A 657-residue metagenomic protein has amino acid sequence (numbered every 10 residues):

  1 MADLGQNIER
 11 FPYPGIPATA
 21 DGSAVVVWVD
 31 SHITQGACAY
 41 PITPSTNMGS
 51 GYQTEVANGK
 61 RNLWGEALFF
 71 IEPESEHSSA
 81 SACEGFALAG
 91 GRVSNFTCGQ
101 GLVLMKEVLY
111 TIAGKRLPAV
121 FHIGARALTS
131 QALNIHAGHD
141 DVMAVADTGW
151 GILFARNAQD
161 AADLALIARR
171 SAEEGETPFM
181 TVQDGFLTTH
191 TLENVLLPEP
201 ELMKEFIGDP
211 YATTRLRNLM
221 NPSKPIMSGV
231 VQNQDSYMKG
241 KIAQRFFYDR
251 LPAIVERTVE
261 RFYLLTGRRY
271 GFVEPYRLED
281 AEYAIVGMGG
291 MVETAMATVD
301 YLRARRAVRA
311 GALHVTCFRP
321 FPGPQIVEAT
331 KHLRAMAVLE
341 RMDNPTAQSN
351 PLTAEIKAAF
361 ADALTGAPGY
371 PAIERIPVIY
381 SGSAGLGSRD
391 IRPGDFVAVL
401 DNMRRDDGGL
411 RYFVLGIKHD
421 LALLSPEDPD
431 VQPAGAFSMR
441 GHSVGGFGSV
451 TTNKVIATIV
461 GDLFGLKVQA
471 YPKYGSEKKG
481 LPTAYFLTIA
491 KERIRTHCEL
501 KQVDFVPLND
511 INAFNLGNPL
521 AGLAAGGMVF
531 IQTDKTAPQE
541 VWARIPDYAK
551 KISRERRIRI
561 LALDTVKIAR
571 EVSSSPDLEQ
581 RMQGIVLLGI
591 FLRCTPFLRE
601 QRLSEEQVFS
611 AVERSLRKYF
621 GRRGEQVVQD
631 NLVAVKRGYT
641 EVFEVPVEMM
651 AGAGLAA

Functional and structural regions predicted by a protein language model:
M1-P14, F246, R389-G435, Q629-V635 (+1 more regions): Flexible inter-domain linker/hinge segments
P17-A20, Y40-T43, A67-S81, N95-G101 (+6 more regions): Active-site nucleophile and cofactor-binding loops and adjacent substrate-binding regions of central metabolic enzymes
A18-T19, P320-F321, L339-M342, D430-A657: Active-site cofactor/cluster-binding pocket
Q35-E72, L265, V286-L313, A434-V506: Anionic-ligand anchoring segments at beta-strand to alpha-helix junctions in alpha/beta enzyme folds, i.e., glycine
G36-A39, L68-I71, F86-L104, P118-I123 (+5 more regions): A short, small-residue-rich loop immediately preceding and capping a beta-strand
W64-L68, F179-E274: Conformationally flexible catalytic loops at phosphate/diphosphate-handling active centers
I135-G185, D209-P210, R375-A384, E555-I558: Conserved thiamine diphosphate
V259-K418, T488, F530-T536, E540-S553 (+1 more regions): Thiamine diphosphate
